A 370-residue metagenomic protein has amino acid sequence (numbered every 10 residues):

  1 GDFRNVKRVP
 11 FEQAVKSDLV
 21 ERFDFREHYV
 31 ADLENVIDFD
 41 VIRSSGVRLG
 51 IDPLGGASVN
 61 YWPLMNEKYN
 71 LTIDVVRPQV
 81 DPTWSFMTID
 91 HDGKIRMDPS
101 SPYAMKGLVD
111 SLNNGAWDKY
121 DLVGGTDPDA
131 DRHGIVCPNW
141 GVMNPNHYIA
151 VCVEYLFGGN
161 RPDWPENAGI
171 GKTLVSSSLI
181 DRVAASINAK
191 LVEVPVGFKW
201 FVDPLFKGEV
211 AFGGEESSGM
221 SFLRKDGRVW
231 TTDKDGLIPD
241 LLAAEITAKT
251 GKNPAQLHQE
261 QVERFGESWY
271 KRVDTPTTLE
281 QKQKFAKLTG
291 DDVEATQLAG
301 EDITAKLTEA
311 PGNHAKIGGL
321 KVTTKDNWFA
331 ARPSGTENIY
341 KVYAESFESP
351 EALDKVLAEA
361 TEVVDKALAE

Functional and structural regions predicted by a protein language model:
G1, P162, K355: Short, solvent-exposed cationic patches
G1-V9: Flexible glycine-/small-residue-enriched beta->alpha junction loops that bind anionic phosphate/pyrophosphate groups
V9-R264: Phosphate-binding chemistry for phosphorylated carbohydrates and sugar-nucleotides
K252-E370: Catalytic-core signal marking the mid-to-C-terminal active-site face
